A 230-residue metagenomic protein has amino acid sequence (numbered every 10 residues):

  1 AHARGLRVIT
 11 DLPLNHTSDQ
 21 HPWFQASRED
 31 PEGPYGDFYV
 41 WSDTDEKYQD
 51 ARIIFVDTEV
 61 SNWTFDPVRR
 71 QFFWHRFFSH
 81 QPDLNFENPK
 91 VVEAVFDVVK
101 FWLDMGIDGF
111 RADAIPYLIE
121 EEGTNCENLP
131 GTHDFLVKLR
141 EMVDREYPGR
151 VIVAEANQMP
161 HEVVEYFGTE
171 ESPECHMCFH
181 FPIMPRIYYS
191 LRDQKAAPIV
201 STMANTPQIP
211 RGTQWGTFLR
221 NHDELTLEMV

Functional and structural regions predicted by a protein language model:
A1-F96, K100, D104, I115-Y189: Acidic/aromatic-lined carbohydrate-recognition and catalytic surfaces of CAZymes acting on diverse glycans
I107: Glycan-recognition and catalytic cores of secretory/periplasmic carbohydrate-active enzymes
F110-A112: Hydrophobic residues within beta-strands of alpha/beta enzymes
V151, I187, I199, R211-G212 (+1 more regions): Residue-level signal for secondary-structure boundary elements
K195-A197: Catalytic-core regions of glycoside hydrolase
M203-V230: Active-site-proximal substrate-binding groove within the catalytic cores of carbohydrate-active enzymes
